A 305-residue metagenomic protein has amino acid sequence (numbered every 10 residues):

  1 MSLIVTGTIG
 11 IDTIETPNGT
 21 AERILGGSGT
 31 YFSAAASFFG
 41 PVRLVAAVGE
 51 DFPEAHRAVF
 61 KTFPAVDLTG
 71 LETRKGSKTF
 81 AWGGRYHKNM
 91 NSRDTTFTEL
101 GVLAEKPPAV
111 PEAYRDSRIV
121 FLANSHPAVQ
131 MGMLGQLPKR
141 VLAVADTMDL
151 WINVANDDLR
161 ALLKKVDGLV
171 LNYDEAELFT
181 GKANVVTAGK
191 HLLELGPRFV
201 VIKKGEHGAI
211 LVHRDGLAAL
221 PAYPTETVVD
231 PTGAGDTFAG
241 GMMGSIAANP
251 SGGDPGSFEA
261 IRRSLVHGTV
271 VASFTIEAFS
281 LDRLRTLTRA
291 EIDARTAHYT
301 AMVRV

Functional and structural regions predicted by a protein language model:
M1-I4: Extreme N-terminal starter segment of soluble prokaryotic enzymes
I11-R23, F38-F121, G135-R140, D293-V305: Conserved N-terminal subdomain of the carbohydrate kinase-like
G27-S37, L134: Histidine-anchored nucleotide/phosphate-binding helix
S33-V42, S245-A247: Alpha-helix C-terminal capping segments
A34, W82-R85, G208-V212: Short beta-strand scaffold segments in enzyme catalytic cores
A36, N172, G235: Short, conserved phosphate/pyrophosphate- and ester-handling motifs at nucleotide-, phospho-/glycolipid
I119-K190, R198, H207-G208: Conserved beta-alpha-beta core of the PfkB/ribokinase-like small-molecule kinase fold
V185-V305: Conserved phosphate-binding/catalytic region of the ribokinase-like
